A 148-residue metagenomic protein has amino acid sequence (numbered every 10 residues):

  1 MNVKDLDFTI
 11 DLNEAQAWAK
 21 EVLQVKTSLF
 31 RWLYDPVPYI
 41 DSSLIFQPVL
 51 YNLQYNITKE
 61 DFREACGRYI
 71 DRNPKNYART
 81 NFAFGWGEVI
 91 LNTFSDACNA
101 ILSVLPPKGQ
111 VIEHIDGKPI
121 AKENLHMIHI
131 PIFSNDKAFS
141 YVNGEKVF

Functional and structural regions predicted by a protein language model:
M1-T93: Non-heme Fe(II)/2-oxoglutarate
D11-A15, L105-K108, F133-N135: Generic structural motif
D61, A100, D136: Long, contiguous binding/interaction regions
I90-S95, P119-K122, P131-I132: Short, conserved, surface-exposed binding loops centered on an aromatic residue
D96-C98, H126: A generic structural signal for short beta-strands and their flanking turns/coil linkers
I101-K122: Conserved short histidine dyad/triad with adjacent acidic residue
V104, K122-A138: Short, conserved beta-strand element in jelly-roll/cupin
I112, P131-F148: A short beta-strand-loop-beta hairpin characteristic of the jelly-roll/cupin
